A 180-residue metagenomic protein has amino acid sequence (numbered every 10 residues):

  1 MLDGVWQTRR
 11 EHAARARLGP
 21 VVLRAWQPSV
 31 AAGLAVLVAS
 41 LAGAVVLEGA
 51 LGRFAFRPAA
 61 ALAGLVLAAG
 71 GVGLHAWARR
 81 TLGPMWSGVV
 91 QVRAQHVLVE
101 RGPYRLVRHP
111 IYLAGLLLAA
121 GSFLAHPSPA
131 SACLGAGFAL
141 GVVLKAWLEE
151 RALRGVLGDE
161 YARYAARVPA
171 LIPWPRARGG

Functional and structural regions predicted by a protein language model:
M1-R93, V97-E100, L118-G180: Membrane-anchoring alpha-helices and their flanking helix-loop junctions
R101, R105-L113: Histidine-centered phosphotransfer motif of kinases
